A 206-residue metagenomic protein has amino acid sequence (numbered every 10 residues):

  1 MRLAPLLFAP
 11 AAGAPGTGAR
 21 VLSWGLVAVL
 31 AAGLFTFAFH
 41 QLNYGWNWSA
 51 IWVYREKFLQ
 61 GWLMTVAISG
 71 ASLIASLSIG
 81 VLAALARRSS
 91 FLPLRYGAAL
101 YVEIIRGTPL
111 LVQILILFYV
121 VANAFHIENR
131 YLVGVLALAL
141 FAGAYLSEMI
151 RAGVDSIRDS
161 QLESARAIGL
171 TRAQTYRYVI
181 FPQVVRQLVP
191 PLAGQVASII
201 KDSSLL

Functional and structural regions predicted by a protein language model:
M1-L206: Transmembrane alpha-helices and adjacent helix-loop boundaries
